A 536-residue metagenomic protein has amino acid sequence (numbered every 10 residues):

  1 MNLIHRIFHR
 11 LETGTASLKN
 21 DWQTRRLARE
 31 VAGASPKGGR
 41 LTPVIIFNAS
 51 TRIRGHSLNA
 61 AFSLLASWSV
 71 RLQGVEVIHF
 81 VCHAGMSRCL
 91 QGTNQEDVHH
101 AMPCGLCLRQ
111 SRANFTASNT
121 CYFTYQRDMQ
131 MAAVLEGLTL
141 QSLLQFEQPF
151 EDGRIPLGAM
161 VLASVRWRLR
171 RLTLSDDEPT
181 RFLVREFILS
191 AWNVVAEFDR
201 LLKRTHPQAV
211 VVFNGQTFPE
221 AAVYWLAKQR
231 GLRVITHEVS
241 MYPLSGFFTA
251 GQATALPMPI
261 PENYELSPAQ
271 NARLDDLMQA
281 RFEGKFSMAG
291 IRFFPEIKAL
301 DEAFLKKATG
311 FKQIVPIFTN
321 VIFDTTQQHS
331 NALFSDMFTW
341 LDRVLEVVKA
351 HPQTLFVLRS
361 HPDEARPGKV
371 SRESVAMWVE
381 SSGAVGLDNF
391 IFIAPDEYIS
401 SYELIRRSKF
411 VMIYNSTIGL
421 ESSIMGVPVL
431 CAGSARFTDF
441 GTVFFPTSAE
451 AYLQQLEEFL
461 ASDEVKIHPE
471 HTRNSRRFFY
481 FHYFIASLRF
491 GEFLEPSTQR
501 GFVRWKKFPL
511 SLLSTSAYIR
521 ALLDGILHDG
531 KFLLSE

Functional and structural regions predicted by a protein language model:
M1-F47, S69-W192, V239-P295, F508 (+2 more regions): Conserved N-terminal ligand/cofactor-binding loop architecture of enzyme catalytic domains
S50-F62, V212, T326-Q328: A short, glycine/small-residue-rich beta-strand->loop->alpha-helix junction that serves as a flexible
H56-H79, Y224, F334-K349: Histidine-anchored nucleotide/phosphate-binding helix
I188-R204, T309-G310, N331-A332, V370-L420 (+1 more regions): Donor nucleotide-activated moiety binding/catalytic core segment of transferases that use nucleotide-activated donors
V194-T249: Conserved nucleotide-sugar donor-interacting segment of glycosyltransferase catalytic cores, predominantly GT-B
P219, E238, S245, E397-F444: A donor-sugar binding/catalytic signature common to diverse glycosyltransferases and related nucleotide-sugar
F248, P257-Q313, A451-E536: C-terminal amphipathic helix plus adjacent low-complexity, charged tail appended to glycosyltransferase catalytic
E283-S381: Conserved catalytic-core segment of nucleotide-activated headgroup transferases in glycan assembly
